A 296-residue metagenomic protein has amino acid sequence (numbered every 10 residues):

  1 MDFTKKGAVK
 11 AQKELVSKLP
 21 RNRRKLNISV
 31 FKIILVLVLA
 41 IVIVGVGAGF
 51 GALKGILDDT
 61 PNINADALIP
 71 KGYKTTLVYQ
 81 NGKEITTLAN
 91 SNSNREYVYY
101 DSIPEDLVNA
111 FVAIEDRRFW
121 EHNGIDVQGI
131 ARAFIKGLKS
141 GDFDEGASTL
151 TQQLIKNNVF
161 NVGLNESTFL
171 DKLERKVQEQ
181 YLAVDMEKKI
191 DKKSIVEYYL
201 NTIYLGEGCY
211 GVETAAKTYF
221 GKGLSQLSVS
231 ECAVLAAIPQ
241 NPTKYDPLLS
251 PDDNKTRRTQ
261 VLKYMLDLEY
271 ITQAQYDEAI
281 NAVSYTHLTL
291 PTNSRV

Functional and structural regions predicted by a protein language model:
D2-F3, K74, Y79-T272: Peptidoglycan glycan-strand catalytic modules in the bacterial/periplasmic cell-wall system
D2-Q80, I85: N-terminal type II signal-anchor transmembrane helix that functions as the membrane-insertion/stop-transfer segment
Y276-S284: Terminal amphipathic helices with adjacent charged low-complexity linkers/tails
T286-T292: Conserved small/polar residues in nucleotide/adenosyl-binding loops
